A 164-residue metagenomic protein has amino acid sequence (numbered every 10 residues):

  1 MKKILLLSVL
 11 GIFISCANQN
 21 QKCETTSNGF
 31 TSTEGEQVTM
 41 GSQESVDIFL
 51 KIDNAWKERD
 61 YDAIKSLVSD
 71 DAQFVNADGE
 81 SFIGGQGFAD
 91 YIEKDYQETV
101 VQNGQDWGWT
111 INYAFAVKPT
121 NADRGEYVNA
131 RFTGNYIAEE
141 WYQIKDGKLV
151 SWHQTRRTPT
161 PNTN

Functional and structural regions predicted by a protein language model:
M1-I4: Positively charged n-region of N-terminal signal peptides that target proteins for export
I12-S15: C-terminal motif of bacterial Sec signal peptides marking the signal peptidase cleavage site
A17-D62, S66: Short, low-complexity N-terminal intrinsically disordered segments enriched in polar/charged residues
N20-K22, I137-N164: Short beta-strand edge/turn micro-motifs at domain boundaries
G35, Q73-I83: A short gly/proline-enriched turn/hairpin at secondary-structure junctions
I52, I64-K65, A72, G84 (+4 more regions): Hydrophobic pocket/interface hotspot
N54-E58, S69-Q73, A77, E93-V101: Sec-exported extracytoplasmic/periplasmic mature domains
A89-Y136: Surface-exposed, charged secondary-structure patches
